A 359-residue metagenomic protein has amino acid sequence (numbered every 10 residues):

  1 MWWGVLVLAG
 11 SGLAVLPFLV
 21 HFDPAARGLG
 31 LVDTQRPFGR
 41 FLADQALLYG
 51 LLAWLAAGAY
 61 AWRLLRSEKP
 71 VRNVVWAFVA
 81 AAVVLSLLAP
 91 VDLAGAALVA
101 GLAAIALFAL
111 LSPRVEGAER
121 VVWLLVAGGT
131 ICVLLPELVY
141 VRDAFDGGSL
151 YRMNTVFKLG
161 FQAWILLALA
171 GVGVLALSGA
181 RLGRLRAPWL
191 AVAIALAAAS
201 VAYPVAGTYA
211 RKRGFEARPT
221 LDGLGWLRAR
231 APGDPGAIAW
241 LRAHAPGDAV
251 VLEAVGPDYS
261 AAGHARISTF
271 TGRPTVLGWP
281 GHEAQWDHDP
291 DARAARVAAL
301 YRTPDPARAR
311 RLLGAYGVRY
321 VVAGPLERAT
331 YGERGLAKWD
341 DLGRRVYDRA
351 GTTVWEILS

Functional and structural regions predicted by a protein language model:
M1-A265, A323, E327-R328: Transmembrane helical bundles and short interhelical boundary loops of multi-pass, membrane-embedded
P204-S359: Extracytoplasmic
